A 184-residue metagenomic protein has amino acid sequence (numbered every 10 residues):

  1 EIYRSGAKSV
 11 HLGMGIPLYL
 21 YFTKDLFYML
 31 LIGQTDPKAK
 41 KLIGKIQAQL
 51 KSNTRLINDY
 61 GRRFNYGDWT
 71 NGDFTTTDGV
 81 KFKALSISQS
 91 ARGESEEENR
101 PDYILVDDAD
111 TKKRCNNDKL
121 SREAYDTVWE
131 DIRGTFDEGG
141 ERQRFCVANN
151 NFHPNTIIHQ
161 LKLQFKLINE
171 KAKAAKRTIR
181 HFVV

Functional and structural regions predicted by a protein language model:
E1-P17: Walker A/P-loop
V10-G13, K40-G44, N155-K162: A short acidic (Asp/Glu
I32-S88: Conserved nucleotide-state-sensing and coupling region of NTP-binding domains
D36-K38, D110-T111, N151-N155: Conserved nucleotide-binding/hydrolysis micro-motifs of P-loop NTPases
T70-D131: Conserved RecA-like ASCE ATPase "motif II neighborhood" in helicase/translocase motors
K83-L85, I104-V106, E141-N151: Structural recognition of the conserved hydrophobic beta-strand(s) that form the central parallel beta-sheet of P-loop
E123-F145: Substrate-engagement module of ASCE P-loop NTPases
I157-V184: Conserved P-loop NTPase catalytic core
